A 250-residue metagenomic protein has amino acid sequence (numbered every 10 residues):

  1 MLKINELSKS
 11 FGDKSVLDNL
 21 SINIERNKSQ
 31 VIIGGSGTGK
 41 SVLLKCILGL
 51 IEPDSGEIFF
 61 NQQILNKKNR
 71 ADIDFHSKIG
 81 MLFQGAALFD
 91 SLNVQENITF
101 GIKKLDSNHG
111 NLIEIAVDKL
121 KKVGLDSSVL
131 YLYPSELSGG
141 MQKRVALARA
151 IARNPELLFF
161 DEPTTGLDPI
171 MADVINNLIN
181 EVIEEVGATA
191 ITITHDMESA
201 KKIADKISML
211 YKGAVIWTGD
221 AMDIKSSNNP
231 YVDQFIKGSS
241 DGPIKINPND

Functional and structural regions predicted by a protein language model:
L48: Helix-to-loop junction immediately C-terminal to a conserved catalytic motif
L65-G80, K104, I224-S227: ABC ATPase NBD coupling module
G110-S128: Conserved ABC ATPase "signature" region
Y133-L137, M141: Conserved ABC ATPase signature
N154: Conserved catalytic motifs of ABC-family nucleotide-binding domains
L158-D161: Catalytic Walker B motif of ABC-type/P-loop ATPase nucleotide-binding domains
